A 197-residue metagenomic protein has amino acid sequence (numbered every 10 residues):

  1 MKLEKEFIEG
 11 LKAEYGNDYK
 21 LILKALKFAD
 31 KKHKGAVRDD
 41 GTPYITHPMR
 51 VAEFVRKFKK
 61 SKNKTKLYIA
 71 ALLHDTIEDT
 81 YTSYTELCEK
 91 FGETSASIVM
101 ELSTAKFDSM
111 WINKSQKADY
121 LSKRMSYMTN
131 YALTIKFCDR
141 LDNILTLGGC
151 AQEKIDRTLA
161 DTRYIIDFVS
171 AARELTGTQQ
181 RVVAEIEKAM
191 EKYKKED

Functional and structural regions predicted by a protein language model:
M1-D197: Active-site helical microenvironments for divalent-metal-assisted chemistry
